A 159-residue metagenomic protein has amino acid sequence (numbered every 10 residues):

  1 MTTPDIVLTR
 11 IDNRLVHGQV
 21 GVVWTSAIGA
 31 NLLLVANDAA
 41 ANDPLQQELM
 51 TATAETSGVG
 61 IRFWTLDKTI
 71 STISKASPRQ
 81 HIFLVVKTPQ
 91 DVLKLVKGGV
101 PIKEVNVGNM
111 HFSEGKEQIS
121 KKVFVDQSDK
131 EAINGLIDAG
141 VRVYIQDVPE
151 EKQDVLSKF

Functional and structural regions predicted by a protein language model:
T2-T53: Long, hydrophobic N-terminal alpha-helical segment
D5-T9, N31-L34, V59-R62, H81-L84 (+2 more regions): Structural motif
T9-N13, R62, S120-K122: Short, flexible loop segments at the rims of nucleotide/cofactor-binding pockets, characterized by
N37-A40, W64-K68, P89, G108-F112 (+1 more regions): Short, ordered loop/turn segments at secondary-structure junctions
A41-S71: Short acidic, glycine/proline-enriched helix-loop-strand junctions
T51-T53, Q80, V123: Short, hinge-like loop/turn segments at secondary-structure boundaries
G60-N106: Ordered, amphipathic secondary-structure segments that act as subunit-interaction surfaces in large macromolecular
G98, I102-F159: Glycine-rich, aromatic-bearing surface loops/beta-hairpins
